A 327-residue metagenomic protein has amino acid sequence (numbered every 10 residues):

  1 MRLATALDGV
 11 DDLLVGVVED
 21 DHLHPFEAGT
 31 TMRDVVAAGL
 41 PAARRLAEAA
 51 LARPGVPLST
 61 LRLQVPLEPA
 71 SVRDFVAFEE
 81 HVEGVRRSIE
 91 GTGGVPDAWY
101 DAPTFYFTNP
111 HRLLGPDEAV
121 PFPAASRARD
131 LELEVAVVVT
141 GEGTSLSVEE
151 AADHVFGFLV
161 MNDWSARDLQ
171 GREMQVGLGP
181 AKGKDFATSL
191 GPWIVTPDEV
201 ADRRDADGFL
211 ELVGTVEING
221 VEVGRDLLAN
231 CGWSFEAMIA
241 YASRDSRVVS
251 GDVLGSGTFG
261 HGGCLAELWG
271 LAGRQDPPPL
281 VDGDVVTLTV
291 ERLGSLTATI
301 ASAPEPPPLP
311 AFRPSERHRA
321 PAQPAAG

Functional and structural regions predicted by a protein language model:
M1-G9, E27, D34-E222, R317-A326: Active-site microenvironments in enzyme catalytic cores
A6, G16-V17, V216, L288: Short aromatic-centered micro-motifs
D11-E19: A conserved glycine-rich beta-strand in the N-terminal activation segment of trypsin-fold
V17, E27, D226-L227: Short linear motifs in exposed loops
D21-P25, T30-R33, S295, P304-E305: Short, surface-exposed beta-strand-loop junctions and turns on beta-sheet-rich folds
E27-A28, R33-A37, F235-A237, L309-A311: A short, polar/proline- and glycine-enriched secondary-structure boundary/capping micro-motif
R167-G327: Catalytic-pocket segment enriched in acidic/His residues
